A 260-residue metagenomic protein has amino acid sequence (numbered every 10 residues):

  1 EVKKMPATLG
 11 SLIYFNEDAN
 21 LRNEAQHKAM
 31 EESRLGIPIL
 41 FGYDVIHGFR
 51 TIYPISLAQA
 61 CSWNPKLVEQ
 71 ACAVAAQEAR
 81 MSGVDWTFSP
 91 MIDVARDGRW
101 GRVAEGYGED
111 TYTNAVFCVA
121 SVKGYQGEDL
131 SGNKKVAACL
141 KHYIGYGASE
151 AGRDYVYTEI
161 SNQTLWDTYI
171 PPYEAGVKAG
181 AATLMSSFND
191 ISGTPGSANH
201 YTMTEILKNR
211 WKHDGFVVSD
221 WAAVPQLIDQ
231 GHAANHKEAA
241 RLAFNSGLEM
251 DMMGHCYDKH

Functional and structural regions predicted by a protein language model:
E1-H260: Glycoside hydrolase catalytic-domain context in secreted enzymes
